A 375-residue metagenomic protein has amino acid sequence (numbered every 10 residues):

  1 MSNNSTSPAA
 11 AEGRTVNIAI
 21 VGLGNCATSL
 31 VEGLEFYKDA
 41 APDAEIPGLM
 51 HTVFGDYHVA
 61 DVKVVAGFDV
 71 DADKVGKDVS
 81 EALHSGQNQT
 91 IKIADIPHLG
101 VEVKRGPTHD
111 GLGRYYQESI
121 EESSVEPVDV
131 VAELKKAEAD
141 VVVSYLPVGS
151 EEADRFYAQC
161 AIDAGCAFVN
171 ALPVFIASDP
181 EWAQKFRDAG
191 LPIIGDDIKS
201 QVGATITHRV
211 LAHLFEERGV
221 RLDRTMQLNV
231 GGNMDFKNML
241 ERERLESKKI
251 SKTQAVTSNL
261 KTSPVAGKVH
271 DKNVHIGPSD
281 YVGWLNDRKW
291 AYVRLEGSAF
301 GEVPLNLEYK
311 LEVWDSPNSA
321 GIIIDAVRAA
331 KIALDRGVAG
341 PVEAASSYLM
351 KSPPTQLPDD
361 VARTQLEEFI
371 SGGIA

Functional and structural regions predicted by a protein language model:
S2-Y157, L245-I250, A291, F300: N-terminal glycine-/serine-/threonine-rich beta1-alpha1-beta2 phosphate-ribose binding loop of Rossmann-like
V21, A60-K63, K74, S85-N88 (+2 more regions): Active-site-lining helix/loop region of Rossmann-like oxidoreductase modules
V21, Y145, A171-L172, D196: Structural motif
T28, F175-D179, K199-A204, G231-N233: Short gly/pro/ser/thr-enriched loop/turn and capping motifs at secondary-structure boundaries
V142, F168, L305: Receiver (REC) domain switch-region micro-motif
P147-D163, A171-P192: Rossmann-fold NAD(P)-binding glycine/threonine-rich loop
K185-I198, G219, D223: Rossmann-fold dehydrogenase core element
P317-A375: NAD(P)-dependent Rossmann-like dehydrogenase/reductase catalytic/cofactor-binding core
